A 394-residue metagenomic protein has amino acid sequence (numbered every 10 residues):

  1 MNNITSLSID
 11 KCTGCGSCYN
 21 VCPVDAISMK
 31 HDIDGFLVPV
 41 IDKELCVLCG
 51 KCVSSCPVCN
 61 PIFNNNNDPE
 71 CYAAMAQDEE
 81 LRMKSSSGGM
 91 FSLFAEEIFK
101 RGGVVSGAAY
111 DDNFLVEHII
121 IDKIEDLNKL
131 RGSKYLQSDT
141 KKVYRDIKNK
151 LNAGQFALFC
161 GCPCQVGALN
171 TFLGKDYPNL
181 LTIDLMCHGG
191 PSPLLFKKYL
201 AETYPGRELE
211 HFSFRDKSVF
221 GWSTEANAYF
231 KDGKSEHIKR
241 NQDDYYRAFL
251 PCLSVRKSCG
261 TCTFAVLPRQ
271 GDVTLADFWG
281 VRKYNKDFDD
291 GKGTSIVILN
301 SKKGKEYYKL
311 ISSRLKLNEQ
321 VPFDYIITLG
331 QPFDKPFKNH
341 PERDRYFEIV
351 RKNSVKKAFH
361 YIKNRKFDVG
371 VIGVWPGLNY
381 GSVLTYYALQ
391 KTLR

Functional and structural regions predicted by a protein language model:
M1-I9, V40-E44, N241-L250: Short, intrinsically disordered, charge-biased short linear motifs at domain edges
I4, K11, S17-V40, G50-N67 (+1 more regions): Iron-sulfur cluster-binding cysteine motifs and their immediate structural context in ferredoxin-like electron-transfer
C12, C22, C46, C259-C262: Short cysteine-rich clusters marking metal-coordination/redox-active sites
G14, V21, F36, E306 (+1 more regions): Short N-terminal binding/cap micro-motifs at the start of the first secondary-structure element
C22, I98-F99, L393: A generic structural signal for well-ordered alpha-helical segments
G35-D42, A73-E80, G370-W375: Glycine-/proline-rich flexible loop or hinge segments
P57-R365: Iron-sulfur-associated redox domains of electron-transfer enzymes in respiratory and anaerobic energy metabolism
K366-R394: Active-site anion-handling motifs in enzyme catalytic cores
